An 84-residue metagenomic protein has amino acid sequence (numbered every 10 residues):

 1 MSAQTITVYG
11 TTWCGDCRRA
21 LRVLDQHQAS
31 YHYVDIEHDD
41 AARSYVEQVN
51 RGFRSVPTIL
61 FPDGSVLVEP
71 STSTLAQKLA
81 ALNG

Functional and structural regions predicted by a protein language model:
M1-A29: Local sequence-structure signature of Cys/Sec-based thiol-disulfide redox active-site neighborhoods
S2, S44-E47: Short secondary-structure transition/capping segments
G15, A41, T74: Short alpha-helical
A29-R43: Thiol-based oxidoreductase modules, predominantly thioredoxin-like and allied folds used for disulfide exchange
V46-N50, L79-L82: Short amphipathic alpha-helix with an adjacent loop that forms part of the alpha/beta core around
N50-L60: Structural micro-motif
F61-G84: Non-catalytic, surface beta->alpha helical segment in thiol-disulfide oxidoreductase systems
